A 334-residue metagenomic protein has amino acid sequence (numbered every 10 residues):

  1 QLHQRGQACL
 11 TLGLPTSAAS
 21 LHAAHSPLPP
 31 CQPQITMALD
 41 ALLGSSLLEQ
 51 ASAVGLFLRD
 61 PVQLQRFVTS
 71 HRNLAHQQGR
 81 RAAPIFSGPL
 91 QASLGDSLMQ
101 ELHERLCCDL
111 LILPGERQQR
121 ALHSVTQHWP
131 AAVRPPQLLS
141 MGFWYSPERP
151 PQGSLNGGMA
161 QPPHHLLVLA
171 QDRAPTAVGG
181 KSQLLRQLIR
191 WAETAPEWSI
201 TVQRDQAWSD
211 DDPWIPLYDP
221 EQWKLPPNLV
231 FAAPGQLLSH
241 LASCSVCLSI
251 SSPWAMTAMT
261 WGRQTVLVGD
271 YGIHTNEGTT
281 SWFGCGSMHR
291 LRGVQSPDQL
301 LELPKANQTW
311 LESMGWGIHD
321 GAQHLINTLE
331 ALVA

Functional and structural regions predicted by a protein language model:
Q1, L39, L64-N73, G179-W191 (+2 more regions): Well-ordered, non-membrane alpha-helical segments in soluble/globular domains
L2-C9, A19-S20, R190-A195: A short, Lys/Arg-enriched amphipathic alpha-helix followed by its capping loop at the start of a domain
Q4-G6, L14-V133: Active-site and donor-binding regions of nucleotide-sugar-utilizing enzymes
L106-G179: A nucleotide-sugar donor-handling region in carbohydrate enzymes
S146-D219: Conserved catalytic-core segment of nucleotide-activated headgroup transferases in glycan assembly
D210-T260, T265: Donor nucleotide-activated moiety binding/catalytic core segment of transferases that use nucleotide-activated donors
P253-H319: Catalytic binding pocket for nucleotide-activated donors in carbohydrate/polymer assembly enzymes
M314-A334: C-terminal alpha-helical cap of glycosyltransferases
